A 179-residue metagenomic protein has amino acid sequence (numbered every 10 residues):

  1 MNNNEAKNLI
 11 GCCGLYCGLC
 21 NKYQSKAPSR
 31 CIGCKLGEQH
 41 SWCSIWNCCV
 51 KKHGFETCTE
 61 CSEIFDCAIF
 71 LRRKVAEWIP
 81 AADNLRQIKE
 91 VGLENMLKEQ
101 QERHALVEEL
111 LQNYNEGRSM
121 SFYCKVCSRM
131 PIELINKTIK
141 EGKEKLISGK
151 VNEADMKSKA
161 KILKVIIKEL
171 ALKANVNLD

Functional and structural regions predicted by a protein language model:
M1-D179: Cysteine-centered metal-binding/redox modules
